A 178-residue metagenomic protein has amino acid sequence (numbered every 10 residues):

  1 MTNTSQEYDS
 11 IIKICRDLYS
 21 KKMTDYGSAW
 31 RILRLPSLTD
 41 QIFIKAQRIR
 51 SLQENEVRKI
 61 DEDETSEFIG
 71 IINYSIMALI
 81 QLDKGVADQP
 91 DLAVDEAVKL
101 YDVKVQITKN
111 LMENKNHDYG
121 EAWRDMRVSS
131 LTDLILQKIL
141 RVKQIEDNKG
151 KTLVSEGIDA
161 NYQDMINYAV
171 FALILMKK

Functional and structural regions predicted by a protein language model:
M1-K178: Intrinsically disordered, low-complexity regulatory regions that flank transcription factor DNA-binding cores
